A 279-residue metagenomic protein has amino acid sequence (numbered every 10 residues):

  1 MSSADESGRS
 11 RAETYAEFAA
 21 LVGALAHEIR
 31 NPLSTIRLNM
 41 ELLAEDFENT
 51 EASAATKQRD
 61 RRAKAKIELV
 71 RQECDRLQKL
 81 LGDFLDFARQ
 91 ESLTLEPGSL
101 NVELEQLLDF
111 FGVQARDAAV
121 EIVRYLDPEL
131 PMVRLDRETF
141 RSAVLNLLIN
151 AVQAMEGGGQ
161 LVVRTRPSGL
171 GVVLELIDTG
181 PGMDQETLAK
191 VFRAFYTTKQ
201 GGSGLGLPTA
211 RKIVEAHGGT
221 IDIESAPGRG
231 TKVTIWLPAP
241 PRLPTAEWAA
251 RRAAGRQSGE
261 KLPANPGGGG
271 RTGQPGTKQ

Functional and structural regions predicted by a protein language model:
S3-E28: Conserved HAMP-HisKA connector
S3-S7, A20, L33-D75, L95: Histidine phosphotransfer helical core of two-component systems
E96-L108: A conserved beta-strand-to-alpha-helix junction within the catalytic ATP-binding
E105, R116, E121-P131: Conserved catalytic submotifs in the C-terminal HATPase_c
G158-L170: Short beta-strand/loop element within the Bergerat-fold HATPase_c
M183-F195, R251: Short conserved segment of the HATPase_c
I213-E215: Detector for a conserved hydrophobic position within an alpha-helical segment of the HATPase_c
